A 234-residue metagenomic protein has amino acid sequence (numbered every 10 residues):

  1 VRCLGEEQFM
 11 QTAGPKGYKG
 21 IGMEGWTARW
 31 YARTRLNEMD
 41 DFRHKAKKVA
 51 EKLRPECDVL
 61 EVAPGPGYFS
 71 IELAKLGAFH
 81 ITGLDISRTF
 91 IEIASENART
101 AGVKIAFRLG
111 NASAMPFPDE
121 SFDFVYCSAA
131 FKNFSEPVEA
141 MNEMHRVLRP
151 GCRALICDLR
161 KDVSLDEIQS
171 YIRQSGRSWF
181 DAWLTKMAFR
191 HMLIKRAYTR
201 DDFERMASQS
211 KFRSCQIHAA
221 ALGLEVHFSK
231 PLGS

Functional and structural regions predicted by a protein language model:
C3-R54, Y68, E72: Conserved class I S-adenosyl-L-methionine
E38, C157-S210, Q216-H218, G223-V226: C-terminal alpha-helical "lid/dimerization" subdomain adjacent to the S-adenosyl-L-methionine
E56-G65: Conserved class I S-adenosyl-L-methionine
P66-A114: Class I SAM-dependent methyltransferase SAM/SAH-binding core
Y126: A conserved beta-strand element that flanks and buttresses the S-adenosyl-L-methionine
K132-N133: A short His-aromatic
V138-P150: A short glycine-rich, Lys/Arg-flanked "PGG" loop and its adjoining helix->strand segment in the class I
E225-S234: C-terminal lobe and adjacent flexible extensions of AdoMet/dcAdoMet transferase-like proteins
